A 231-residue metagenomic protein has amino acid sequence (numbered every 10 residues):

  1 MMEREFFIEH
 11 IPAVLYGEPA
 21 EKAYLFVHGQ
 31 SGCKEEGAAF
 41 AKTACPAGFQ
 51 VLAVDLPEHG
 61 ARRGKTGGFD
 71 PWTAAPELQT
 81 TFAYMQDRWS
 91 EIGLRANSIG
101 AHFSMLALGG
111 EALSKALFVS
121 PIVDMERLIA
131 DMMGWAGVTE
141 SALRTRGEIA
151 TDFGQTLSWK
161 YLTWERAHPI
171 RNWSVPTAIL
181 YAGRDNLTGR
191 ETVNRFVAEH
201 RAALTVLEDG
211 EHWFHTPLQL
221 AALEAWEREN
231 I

Functional and structural regions predicted by a protein language model:
M1-E18: N-terminal cap/lid segment of alpha/beta-hydrolase-fold proteins
E5, E111-R195, E199-V206, E211-I231: The alpha/beta-hydrolase serine catalytic core
L25-S31, Y181-A182: The conserved beta1-alpha1 loop
Q30-K42, E191: The serine-hydrolase catalytic nucleophile loop
A41-G64: Conserved alpha/beta-hydrolase
H59-Q86: Catalytic nucleophile-loop/oxyanion-hole region of alpha/beta-hydrolase and closely related hydrolase-like folds
L94-A96, V119: Short beta-strand immediately N-terminal to the catalytic nucleophile in serine-hydrolase-like folds
A96-S104: Gly/Ala-rich beta-loop-alpha elbow adjacent to hydrolase catalytic centers
